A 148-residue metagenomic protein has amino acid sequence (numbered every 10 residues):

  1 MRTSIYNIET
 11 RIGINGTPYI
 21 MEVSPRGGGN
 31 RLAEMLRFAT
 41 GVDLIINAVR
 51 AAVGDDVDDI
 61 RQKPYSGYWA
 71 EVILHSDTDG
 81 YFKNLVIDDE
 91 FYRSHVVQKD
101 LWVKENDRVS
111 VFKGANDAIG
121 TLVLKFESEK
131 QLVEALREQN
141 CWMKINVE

Functional and structural regions predicted by a protein language model:
M1-N7, S24-D79: Active-site "cap" helix and flanking loop/linker of ATP-utilizing ligase/carboxylase catalytic domains
R2, T17, R93-H95: A generic structural signal for alpha->beta connector loops
R11-N15: Short beta-strand micro-motifs enriched in acidic
G16, L36-T40, V86-D89: Solvent-exposed, flexible loop/coil residues
Y19-E22: Protein kinase-like catalytic core scaffold
V49-E148: Peripheral (often C-terminal) accessory segments that flank ATP-dependent C-N-forming ligase machineries
